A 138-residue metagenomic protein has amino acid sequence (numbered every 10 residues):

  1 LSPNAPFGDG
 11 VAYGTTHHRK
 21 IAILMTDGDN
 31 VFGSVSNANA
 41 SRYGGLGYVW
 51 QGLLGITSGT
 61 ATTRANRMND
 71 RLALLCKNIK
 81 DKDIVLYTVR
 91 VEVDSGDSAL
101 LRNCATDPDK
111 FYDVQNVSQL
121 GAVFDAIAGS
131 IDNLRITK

Functional and structural regions predicted by a protein language model:
L1-K138: P/S/T/G-enriched low-complexity
